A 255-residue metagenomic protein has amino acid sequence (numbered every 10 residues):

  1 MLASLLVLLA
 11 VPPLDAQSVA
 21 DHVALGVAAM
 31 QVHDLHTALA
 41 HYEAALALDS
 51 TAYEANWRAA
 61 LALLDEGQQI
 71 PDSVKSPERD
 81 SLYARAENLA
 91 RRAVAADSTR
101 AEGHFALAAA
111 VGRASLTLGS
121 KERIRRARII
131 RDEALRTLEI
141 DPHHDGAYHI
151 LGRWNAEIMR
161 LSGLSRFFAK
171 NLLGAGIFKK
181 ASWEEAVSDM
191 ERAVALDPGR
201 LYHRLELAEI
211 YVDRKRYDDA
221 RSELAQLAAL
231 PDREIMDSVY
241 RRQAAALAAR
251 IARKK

Functional and structural regions predicted by a protein language model:
A3-S4, L14: Cleavable N-terminal signal peptides
L8-A10, A16: Boundary at the C-terminal end of the N-terminal hydrophobic targeting segment
Q17-S18, V32: Outer-membrane beta-barrel biogenesis signature
V19, L164-G174, D197-L201, R221-E223 (+1 more regions): Terminal, low-structured helical/coil segments at or just beyond the last alpha-helical repeat
L25, A29-H41, T51, L61-T99 (+3 more regions): Short coil/linker segments at helix-helix boundaries
E184-L227: Glycine/small-residue-rich hydrophobic helix-like segments
